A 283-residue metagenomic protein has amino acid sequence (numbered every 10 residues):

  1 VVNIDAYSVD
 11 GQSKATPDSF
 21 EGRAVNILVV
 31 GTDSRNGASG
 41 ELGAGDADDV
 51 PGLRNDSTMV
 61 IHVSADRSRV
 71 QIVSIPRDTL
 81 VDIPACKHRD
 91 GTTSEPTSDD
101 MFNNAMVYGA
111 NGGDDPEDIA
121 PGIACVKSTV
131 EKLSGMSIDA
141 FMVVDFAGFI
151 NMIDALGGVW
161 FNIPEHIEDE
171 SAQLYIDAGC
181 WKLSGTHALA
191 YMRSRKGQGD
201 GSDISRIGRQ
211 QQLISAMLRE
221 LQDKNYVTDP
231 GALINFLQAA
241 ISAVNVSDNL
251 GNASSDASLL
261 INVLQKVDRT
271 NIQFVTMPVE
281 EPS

Functional and structural regions predicted by a protein language model:
V1-S283: Non-catalytic, solvent-exposed segments at the cell envelope interface
